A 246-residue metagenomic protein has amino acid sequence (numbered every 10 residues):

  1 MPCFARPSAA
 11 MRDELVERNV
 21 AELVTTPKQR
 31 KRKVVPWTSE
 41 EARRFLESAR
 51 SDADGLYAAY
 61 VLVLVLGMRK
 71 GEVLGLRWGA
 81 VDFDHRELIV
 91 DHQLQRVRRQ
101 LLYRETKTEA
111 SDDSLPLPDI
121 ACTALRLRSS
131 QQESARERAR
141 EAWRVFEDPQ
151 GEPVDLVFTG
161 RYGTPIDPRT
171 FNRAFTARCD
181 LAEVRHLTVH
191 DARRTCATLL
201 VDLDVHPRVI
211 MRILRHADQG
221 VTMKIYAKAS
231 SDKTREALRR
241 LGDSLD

Functional and structural regions predicted by a protein language model:
M1-A9, V24, L117: Non-catalytic DNA-binding core/recognition domains of DNA-processing enzymes
F4-P7, M11, S230, T234: C-terminal flanking helix
R12-L76, D84, T108-D112, I120-T123 (+4 more regions): Basic, Lys/Arg- and aromatic-enriched nucleic-acid-binding interface segment
A21-L23, H85-V90, T188, L199 (+2 more regions): Short functional hotspots where side chains directly engage DNA or cofactors
R44-Y57, L66, L115, Q132-E147 (+2 more regions): Short, basic (Lys/Arg/His-rich) helix/loop patches that form interaction surfaces in the mid-to-C-terminal regions
E47, H85, R96-A135, Q150 (+4 more regions): C-terminal secondary-structure termini that scaffold catalytic or DNA-interacting sites
A80: Phosphate-binding active sites in nucleotide-utilizing proteins
